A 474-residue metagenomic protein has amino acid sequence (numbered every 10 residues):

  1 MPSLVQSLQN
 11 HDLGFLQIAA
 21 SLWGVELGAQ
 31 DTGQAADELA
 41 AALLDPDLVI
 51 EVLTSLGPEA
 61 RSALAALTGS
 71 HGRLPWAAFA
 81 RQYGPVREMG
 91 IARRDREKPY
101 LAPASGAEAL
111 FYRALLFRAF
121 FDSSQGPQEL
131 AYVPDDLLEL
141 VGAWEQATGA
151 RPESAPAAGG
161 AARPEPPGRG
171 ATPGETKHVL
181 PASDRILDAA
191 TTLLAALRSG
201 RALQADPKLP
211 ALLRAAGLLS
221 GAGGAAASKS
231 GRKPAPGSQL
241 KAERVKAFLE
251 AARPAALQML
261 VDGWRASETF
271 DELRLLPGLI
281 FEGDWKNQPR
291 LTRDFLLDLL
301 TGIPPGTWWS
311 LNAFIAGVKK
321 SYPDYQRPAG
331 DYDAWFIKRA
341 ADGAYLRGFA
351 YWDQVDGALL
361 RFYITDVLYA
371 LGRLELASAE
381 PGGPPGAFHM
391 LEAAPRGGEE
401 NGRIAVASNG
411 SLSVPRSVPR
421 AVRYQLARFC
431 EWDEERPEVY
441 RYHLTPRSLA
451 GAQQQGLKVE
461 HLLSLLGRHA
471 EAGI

Functional and structural regions predicted by a protein language model:
M1-G106: Long amphipathic alpha-helical scaffold regions
S3, S7, H11-G14, Q30 (+15 more regions): Alpha-helix boundary/N-cap detector
H11-F15, G90-A114, L203-A215, Q354-A370: Short amphipathic alpha-helical interaction segments
Q30-D45, P103-E108, R113, F117-P167 (+7 more regions): Accessory beta->alpha helical hairpin/"wing" motif in late/C-terminal subdomains of nucleic-acid enzymes
L53-R94, G159-D206, D284-A350: Short amphipathic alpha-helical interface segments
A65-A66, A109-Y112, T192, P207-S220 (+4 more regions): Short, hydrophobic/amphipathic alpha-helical patches that form generic packing surfaces within helical domains
A155, L197, E471-I474: Short, intrinsically disordered, charge-balanced linker/junction segments flanking boundaries in proteins
L249-I474: Extended alpha-helical interface modules used as scaffolds for assembling large macromolecular complexes
